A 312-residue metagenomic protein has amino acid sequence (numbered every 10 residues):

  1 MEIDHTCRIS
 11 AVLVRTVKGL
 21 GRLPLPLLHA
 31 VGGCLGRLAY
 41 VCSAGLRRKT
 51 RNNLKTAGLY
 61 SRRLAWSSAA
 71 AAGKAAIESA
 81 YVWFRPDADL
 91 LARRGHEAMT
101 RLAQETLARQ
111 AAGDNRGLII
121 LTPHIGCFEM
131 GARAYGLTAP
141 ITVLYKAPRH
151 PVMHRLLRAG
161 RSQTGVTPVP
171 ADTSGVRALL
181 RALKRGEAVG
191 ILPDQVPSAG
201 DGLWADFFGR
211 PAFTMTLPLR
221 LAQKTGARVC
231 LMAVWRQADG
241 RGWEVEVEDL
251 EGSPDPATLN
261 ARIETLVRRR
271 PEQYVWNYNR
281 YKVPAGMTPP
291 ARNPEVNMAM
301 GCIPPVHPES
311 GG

Functional and structural regions predicted by a protein language model:
M1-T122, H154-R158, Q163-G165: Membrane-anchoring hydrophobic helices of lipid-metabolizing enzymes
E2, R63-A69, A112-D114, L137-P140 (+1 more regions): Non-catalytic C-terminal accessory region of glycerolipid acyltransferases and related lyso-lipid remodeling enzymes
R15, K49, M130, L156 (+2 more regions): Short Gly/charged-rich anion-binding patches and loops
R48-K49, A147-P151, P211-M215: Active-site metal-coordination segments of metallo-dependent hydrolases
D89-A98, K146, G165-A171, F207-G209 (+1 more regions): Short, flexible loop segments at the rims of nucleotide/cofactor-binding pockets, characterized by
A103-R109, A132-R133, L157-R158, L179-L180 (+2 more regions): Short amphipathic alpha-helical segments and helix-helix/interface helices
R116-T173, A199-D206, R236: Catalytic core of membrane glycerolipid acyltransferases/transacylases, capturing the structured, soluble-facing
